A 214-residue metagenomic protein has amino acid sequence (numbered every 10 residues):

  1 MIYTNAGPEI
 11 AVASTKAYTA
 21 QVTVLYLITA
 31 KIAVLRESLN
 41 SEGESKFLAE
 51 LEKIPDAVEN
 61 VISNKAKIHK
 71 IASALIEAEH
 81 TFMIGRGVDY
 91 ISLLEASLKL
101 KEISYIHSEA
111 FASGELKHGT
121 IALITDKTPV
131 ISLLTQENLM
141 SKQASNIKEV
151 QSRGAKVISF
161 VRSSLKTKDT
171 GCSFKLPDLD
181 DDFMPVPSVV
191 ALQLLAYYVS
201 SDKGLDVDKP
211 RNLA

Functional and structural regions predicted by a protein language model:
M1-A214: A SIS-like phosphosugar-recognition module
